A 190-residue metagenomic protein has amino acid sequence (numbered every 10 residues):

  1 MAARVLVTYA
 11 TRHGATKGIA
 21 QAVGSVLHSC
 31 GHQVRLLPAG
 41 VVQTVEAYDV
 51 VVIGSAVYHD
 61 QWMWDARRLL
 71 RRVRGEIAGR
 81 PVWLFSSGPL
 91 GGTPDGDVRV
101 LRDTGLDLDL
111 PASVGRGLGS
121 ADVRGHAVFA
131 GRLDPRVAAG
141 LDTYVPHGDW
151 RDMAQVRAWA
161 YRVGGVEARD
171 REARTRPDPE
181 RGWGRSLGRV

Functional and structural regions predicted by a protein language model:
M1-A2, I77: Short, flexible coil/linker segments at domain boundaries that flank nucleotide/cofactor-interacting
A2-C30: N-terminal beta1-alpha1 ligand-phosphate binding loop
Y9-T11, S55-A56, S87: Glycine-rich His-Gly loop
G18, V26-C30, R35, Y58-V190: FMN-binding flavodoxin-like domain, especially the glycine-rich phosphate-binding loop
V41-Q43: Short loop/turn elements that flank and shape the SAM/SAH-binding pocket of Class I
E46-A47: Alpha-helix C-terminal capping/helix-to-coil transition sites in glycosyltransferase folds
